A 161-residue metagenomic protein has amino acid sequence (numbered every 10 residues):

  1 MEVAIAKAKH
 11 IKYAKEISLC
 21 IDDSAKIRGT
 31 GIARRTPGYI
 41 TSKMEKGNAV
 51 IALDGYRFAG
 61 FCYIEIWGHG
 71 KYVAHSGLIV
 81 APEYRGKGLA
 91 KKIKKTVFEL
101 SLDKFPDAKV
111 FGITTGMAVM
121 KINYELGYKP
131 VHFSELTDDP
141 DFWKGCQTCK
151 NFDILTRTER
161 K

Functional and structural regions predicted by a protein language model:
M1-I17: A short beta-loop-alpha structural element at the N-terminal edge of CoA-dependent acyl/N-acetyltransferase catalytic
I5-A8, V80, T114: Conserved residues at beta->alpha junctions
Y13-E16, Y39, K92, T96: Alpha-helical elements of Rossmann-like donor-binding domains used by nucleotide-donor carbohydrate transfer enzymes
S18, D22, I27-P82: A conserved beta-strand-loop-helix scaffold within acyl/acetyltransferase catalytic domains
V80, G86-S101: Conserved acetyl-CoA-binding loop-helix of GNAT-fold acetyltransferases
L102-D107, F111-K161: Terminal substrate-recognition subdomain of acyl/acetyltransferases
